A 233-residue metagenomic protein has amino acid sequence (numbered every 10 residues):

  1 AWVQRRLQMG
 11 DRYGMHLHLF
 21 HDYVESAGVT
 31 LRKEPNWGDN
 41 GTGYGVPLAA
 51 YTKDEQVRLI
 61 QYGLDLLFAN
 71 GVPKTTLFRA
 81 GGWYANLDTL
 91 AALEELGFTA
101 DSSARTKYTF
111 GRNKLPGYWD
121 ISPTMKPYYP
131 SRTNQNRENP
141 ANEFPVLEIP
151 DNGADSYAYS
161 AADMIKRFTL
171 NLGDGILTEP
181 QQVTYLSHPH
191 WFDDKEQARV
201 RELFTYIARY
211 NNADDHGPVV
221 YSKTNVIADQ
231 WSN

Functional and structural regions predicted by a protein language model:
A1-N86, F144-P145, G153, P180 (+1 more regions): Metal-dependent polysaccharide deacetylase catalytic core of the NodB/CE4 family, i.e., the active-site-bearing domain
W2-R5, Y62-A69, N134-Q135, R167-D174 (+1 more regions): A generic secondary-structure signal
Q4-L7, N70, N86-T99, T205 (+1 more regions): Short, surface-exposed basic-aromatic patches at helix termini and helix-loop junctions that form
H16, S103, N152, S222-I227: Conserved beta-strand termini and adjacent loop/short-helix elements that scaffold enzyme active sites in alpha/beta
H21-S26, Y84-T89, Y108-R112, Y157-A158 (+2 more regions): Short catalytic/ligand-binding loop motif for oxyanion handling, primarily in non-cytosolic enzymes, centered on
L48-Y62, S160-R167, K195, R199: Soluble or luminal CAZymes and related metallo-dependent hydrolases
L77-P180: Active-site-adjacent pocket scaffolds in enzyme catalytic domains
A100, D163-N233: C-terminal domain-boundary segment and adjacent tail
